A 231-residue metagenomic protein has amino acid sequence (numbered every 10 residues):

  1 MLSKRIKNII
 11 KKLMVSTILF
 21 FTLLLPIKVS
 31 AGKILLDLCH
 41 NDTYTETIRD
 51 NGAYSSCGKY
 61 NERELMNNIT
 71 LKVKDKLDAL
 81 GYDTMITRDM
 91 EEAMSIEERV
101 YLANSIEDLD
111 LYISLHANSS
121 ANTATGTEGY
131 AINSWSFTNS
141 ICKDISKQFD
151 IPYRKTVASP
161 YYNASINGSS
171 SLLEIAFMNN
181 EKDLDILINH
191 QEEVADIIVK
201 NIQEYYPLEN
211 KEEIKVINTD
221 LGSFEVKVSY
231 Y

Functional and structural regions predicted by a protein language model:
R5-A31: Sec-dependent N-terminal signal peptides of Gram-positive bacterial secreted proteins and lipoproteins
S30-V100: Active-site histidine-acidic residue metal-binding/catalytic motifs, centered on HxH/HExxH-like signatures
G32, D78-M85, E107-Y112, N167-S171: Loop/turn elements at helix/coil->beta-strand transitions in domains of secreted/extracellular proteins
L35-D37, Y112-N118, K155-N218: Active-site-adjacent mobile loop/cap segments within catalytic or ligand-binding domains
H40-T43, D89-M94, A117-N122, S134-F137 (+4 more regions): Solvent-exposed loop/turn segments at secondary-structure junctions within structured extracellular/periplasmic domains
T45-N61, N118-K143: A short, glycine/acidic-enriched catalytic loop
R63-A79, Y101, N139, K143 (+4 more regions): Solvent-exposed, polar/charged alpha-helical surfaces in well-ordered, non-transmembrane soluble domains, broadly
I96-L109, Y130-S134, Y161-N167: Mature extracellular/periplasmic domains of secretome proteins
